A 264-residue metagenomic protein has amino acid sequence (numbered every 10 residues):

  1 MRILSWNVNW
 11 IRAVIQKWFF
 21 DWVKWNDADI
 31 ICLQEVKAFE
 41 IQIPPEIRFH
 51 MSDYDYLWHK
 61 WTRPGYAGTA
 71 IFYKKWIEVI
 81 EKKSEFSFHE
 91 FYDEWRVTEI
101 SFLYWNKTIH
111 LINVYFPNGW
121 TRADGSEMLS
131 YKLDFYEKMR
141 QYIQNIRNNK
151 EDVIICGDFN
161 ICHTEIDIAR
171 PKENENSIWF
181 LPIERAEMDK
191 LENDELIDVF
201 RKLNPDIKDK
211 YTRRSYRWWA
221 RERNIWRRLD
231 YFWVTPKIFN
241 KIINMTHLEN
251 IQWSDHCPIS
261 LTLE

Functional and structural regions predicted by a protein language model:
M1-F49, W61-T69: N-terminal, active-site-proximal structural segment of metallo-dependent hydrolase catalytic domains
M1-N9, T108-T121, G125, C156: Active-site-proximal beta-strand elements of phosphoester/diester hydrolases
N9, V36-K37, Y115-P117, N160-C162 (+1 more regions): Catalytic metal-binding/acid-base residues of hydrolase active sites
V36-F39, I43-G119: Structured beta-strand-rich core segments of catalytic domains in phosphoester-bond hydrolases
S52-D55, F135-I225, L229: Metal-dependent phosphoesterases centered on the DNase I-like endonuclease/exonuclease/phosphatase
P64-I80, K208, W219-K241: Conserved beta strand-loop-helix elements of the APE1-like EEP
K83-E90, F116-Y136, K172-N176: Surface-exposed cleft-lining segments at the edges of enzyme active sites
L248-E264: Surface polyanion/phosphate-binding segment centered on an Asp-His-Pro turn
